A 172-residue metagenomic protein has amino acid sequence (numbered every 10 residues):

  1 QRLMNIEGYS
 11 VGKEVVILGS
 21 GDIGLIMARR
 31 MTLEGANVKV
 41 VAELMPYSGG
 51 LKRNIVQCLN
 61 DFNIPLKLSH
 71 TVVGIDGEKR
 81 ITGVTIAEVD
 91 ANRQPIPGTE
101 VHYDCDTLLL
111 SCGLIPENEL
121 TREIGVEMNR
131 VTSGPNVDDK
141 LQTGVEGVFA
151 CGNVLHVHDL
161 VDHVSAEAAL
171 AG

Functional and structural regions predicted by a protein language model:
Q1-G172: Residues forming the flavin
